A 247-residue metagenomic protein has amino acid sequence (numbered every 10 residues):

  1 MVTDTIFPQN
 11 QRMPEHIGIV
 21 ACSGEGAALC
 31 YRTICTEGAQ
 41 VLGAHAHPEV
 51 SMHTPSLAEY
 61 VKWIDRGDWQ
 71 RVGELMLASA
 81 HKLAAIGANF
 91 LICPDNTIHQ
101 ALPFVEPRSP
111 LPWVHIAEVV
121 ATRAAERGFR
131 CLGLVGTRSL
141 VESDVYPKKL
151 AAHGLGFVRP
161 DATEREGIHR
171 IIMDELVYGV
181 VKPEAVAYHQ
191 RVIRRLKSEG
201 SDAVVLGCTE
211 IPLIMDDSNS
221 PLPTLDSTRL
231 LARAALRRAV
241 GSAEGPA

Functional and structural regions predicted by a protein language model:
V2-A247: Non-catalytic structural scaffold of enzyme domains
